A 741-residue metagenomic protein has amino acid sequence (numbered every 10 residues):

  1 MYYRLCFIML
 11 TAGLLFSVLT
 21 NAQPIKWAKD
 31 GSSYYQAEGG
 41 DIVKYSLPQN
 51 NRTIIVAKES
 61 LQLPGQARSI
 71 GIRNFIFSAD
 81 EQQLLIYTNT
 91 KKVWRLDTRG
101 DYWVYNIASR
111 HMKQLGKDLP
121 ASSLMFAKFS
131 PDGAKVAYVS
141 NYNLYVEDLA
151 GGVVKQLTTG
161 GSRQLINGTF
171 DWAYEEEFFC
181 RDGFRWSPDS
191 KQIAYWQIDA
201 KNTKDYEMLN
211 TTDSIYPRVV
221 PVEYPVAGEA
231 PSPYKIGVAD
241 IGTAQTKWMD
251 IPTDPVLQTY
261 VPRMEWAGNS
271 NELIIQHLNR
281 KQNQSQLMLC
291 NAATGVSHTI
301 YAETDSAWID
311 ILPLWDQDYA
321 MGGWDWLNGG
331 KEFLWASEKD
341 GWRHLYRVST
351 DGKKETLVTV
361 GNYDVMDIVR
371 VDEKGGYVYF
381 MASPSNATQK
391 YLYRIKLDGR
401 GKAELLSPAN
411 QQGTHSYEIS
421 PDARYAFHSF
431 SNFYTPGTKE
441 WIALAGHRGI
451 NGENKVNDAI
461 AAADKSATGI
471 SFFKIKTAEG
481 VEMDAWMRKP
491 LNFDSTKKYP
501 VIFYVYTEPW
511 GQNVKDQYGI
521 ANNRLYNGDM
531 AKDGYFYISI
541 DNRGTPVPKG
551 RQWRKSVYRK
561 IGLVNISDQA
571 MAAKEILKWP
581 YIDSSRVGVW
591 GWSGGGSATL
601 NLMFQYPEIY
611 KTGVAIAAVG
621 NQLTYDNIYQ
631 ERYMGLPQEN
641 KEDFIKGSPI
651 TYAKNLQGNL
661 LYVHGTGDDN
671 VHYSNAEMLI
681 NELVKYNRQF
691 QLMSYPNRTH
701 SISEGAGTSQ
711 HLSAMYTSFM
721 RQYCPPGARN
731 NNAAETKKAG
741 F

Functional and structural regions predicted by a protein language model:
M1-M9: Bacterial N-terminal signal peptides that target proteins for export
Y2, N21-A22, W486, F690: Intrinsically disordered, low-complexity sequence elements enriched in Ser/Thr/Gly/Pro
I8, A12, N21-S416, P421-Y425 (+5 more regions): Beta-propeller folds
K204-D205, P262, S270, Q276 (+2 more regions): Serine-hydrolase catalytic core recognition
